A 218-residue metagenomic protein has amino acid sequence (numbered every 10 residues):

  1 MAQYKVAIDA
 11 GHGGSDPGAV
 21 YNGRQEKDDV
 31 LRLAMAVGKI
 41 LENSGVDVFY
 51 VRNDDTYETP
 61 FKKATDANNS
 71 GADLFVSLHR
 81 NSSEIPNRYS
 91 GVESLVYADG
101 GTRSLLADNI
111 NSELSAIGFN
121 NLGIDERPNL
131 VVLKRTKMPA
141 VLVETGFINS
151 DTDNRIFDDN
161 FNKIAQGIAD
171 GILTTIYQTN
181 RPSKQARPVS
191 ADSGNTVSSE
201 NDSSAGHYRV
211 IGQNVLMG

Functional and structural regions predicted by a protein language model:
Q3-K5, D28-G194, G212-N214: Active-site-proximal helix/loop segments of hydrolytic enzymes
Q3-V20, V76: Catalytic-core environment of secreted peptidases
P17-R32: Glycine- and acidic-residue-enriched helix-capping/strand-helix junction motifs
G194, D202-S203, H207: Low-complexity, intrinsically disordered segments with a bias for serine/threonine
A205-G218: Long, low-complexity, intrinsically disordered segments
